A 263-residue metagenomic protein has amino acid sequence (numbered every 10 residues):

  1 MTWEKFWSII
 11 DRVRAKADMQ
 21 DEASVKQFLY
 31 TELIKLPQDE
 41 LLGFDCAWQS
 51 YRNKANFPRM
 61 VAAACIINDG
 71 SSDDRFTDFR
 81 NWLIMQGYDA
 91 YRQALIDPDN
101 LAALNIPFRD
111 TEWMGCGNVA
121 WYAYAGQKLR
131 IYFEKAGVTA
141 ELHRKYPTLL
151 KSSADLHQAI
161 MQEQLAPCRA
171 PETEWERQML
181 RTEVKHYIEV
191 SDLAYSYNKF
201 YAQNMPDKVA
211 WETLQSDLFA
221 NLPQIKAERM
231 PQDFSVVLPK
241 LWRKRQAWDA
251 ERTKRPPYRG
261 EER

Functional and structural regions predicted by a protein language model:
M1-R59, V237: N-terminal domain-start signal
V13, V25-F28, E32, A63 (+4 more regions): Generic preference for well-ordered secondary structure
D21, V25, P37, D69-S72 (+3 more regions): Intrinsic-disorder/low-complexity, polar/charged segments
T31-D110, E163-P167, M179: Core of folded catalytic or high-affinity ligand/protein-binding domains in predominantly eukaryotic proteins
Y88-Q93, D97-L238, W242-K244, D249: Basic, alpha-helical nucleic-acid-binding regions used in initiation and control of genome expression
T253-R263: Non-Sec secretion/translocation targeting segments of pathogen effectors
